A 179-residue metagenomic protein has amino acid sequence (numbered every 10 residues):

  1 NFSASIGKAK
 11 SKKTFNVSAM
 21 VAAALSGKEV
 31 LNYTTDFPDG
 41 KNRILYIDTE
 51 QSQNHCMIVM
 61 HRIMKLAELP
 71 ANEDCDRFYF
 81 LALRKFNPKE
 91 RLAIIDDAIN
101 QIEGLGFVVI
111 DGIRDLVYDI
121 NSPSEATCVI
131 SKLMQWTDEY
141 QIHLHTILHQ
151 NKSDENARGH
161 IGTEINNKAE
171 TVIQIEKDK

Functional and structural regions predicted by a protein language model:
N1-I63, P70, Q101, T146: The Walker A/P-loop phosphate-binding site
A4-S5, F15, F107, D115 (+1 more regions): Phosphate-binding/switch region of NTP-binding enzymes
S11, Q51, K85-F86, N151-S153: Short histidine/acidic/glycine/proline-rich micro-motifs that form metal- and phosphate-coordinating active-site loops
S18, A22, D96-N100, S131-M134 (+1 more regions): A structural alpha-helix within SAM-dependent methyltransferase catalytic domains
S26-K28, L66-P70, Q101-E103, I130-K132 (+1 more regions): Short, surface-exposed linear patches
N32-F37, E68, D97-I99, Q135 (+1 more regions): Short, flexible, glycine/charge-rich loop motifs used to bind or transfer phosphoryl groups or to couple energy/partner
P38-S124, C128: Conserved inter-motif catalytic segment of the P-loop NTP-binding fold
